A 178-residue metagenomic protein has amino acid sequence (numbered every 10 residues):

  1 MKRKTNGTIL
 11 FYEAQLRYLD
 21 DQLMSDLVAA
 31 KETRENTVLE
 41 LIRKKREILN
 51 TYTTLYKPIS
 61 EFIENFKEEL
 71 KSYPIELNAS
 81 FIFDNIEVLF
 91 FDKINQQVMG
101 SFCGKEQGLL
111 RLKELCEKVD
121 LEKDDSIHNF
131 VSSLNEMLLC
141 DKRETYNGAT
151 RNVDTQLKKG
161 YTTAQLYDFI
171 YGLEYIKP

Functional and structural regions predicted by a protein language model:
M1-K177: Extended, charged coiled-coil "arm/hinge" scaffolds of SMC/Rad50-like chromosome-maintenance ATPases and other large
